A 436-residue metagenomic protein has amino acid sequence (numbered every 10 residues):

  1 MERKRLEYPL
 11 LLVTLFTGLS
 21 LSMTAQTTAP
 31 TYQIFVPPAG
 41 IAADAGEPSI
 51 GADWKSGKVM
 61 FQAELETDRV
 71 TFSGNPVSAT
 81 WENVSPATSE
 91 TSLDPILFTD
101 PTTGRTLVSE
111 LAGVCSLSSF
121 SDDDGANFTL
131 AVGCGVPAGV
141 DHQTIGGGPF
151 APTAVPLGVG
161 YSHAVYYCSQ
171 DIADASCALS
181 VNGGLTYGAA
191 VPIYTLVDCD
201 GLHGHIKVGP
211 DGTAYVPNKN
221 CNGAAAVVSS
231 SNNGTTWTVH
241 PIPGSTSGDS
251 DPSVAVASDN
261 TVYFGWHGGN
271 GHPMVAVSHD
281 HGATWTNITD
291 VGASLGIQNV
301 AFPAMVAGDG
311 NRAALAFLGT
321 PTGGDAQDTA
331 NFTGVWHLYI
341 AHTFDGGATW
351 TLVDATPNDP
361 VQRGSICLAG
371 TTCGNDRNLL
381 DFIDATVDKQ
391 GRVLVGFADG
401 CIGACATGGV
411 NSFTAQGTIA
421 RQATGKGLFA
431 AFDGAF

Functional and structural regions predicted by a protein language model:
M1-Y8: N-terminal secretory signal peptides that target proteins for export/translocation
P9-S22: Bacterial N-terminal signal peptides
Q26-F436: C-terminal PAP-associated
